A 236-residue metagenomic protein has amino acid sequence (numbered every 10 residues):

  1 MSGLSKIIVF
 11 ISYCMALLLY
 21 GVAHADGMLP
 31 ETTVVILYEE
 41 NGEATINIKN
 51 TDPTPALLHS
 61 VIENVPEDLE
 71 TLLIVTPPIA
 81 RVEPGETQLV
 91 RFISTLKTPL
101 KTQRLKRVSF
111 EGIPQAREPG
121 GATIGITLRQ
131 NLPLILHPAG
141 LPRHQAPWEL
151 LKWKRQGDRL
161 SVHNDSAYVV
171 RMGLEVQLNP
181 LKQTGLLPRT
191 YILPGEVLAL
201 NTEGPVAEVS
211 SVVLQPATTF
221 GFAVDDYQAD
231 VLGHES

Functional and structural regions predicted by a protein language model:
M1-I11: Bacterial N-terminal signal peptides that target proteins for export
Y20-V22: N-terminal signal peptide c-region/cleavage motif recognized by signal peptidases
A25-N47, R143-R155, Y191: Beta-sheet-dominated interaction scaffolds and their linkers
A44-N50, F92, K106-E111, R159-N164: Buried hydrophobic-core signal for structured, non-transmembrane domains
T51-D68, S166-K182: Short acidic, flexible loop segments centered on an aromatic residue
E70-T98, L181-E208: Intrinsically disordered, low-complexity Pro/Gly/Ser/Thr-rich segments with frequent PxxP/GP/PP motifs and embedded
K97-L141, Q145, E208-S236: Terminal connector regions
Q156-S236: Intrinsically disordered, low-complexity segments enriched in serine, threonine, and glycine
